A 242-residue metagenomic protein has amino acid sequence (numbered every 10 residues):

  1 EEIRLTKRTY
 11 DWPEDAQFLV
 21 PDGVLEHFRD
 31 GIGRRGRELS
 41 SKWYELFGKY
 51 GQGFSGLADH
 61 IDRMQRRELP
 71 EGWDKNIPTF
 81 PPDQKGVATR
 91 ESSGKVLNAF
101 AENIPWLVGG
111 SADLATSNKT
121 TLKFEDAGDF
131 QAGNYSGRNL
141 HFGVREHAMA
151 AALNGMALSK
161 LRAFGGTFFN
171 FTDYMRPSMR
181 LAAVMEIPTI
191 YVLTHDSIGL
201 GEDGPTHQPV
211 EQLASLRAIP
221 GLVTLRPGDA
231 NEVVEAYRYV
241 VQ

Functional and structural regions predicted by a protein language model:
E1-R145, G155: Conserved acidic/glycine
T116, N134, H141-Q242: Conserved thiamine diphosphate
